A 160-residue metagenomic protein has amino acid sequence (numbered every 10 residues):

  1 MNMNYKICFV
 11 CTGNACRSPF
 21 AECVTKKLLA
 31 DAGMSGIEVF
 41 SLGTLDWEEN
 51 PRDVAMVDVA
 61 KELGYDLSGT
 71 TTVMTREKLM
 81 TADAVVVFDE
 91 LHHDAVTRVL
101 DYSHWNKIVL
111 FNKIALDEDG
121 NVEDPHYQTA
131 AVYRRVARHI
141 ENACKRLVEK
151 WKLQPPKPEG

Functional and structural regions predicted by a protein language model:
M1-N2, C144: Intrinsically disordered, low-complexity regions enriched in Ser/Pro/Gly/Gln/His and often acidic
N2-A82, E149-K157: Conserved active-site segments centered on acidic
R17, V87-F88: Small/polar loops that bind or transfer phosphate-bearing groups
A84, E90-G160: Phosphate-binding/catalytic loops
